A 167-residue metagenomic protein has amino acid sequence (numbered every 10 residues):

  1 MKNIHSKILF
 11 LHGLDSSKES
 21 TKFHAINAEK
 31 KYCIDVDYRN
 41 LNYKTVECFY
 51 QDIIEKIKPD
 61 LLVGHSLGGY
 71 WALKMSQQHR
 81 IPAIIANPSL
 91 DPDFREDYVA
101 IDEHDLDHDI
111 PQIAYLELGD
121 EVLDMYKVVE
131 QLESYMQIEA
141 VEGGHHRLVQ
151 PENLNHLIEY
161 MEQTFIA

Functional and structural regions predicted by a protein language model:
K2-I57: Active-site catalytic motif of lipid deacylating hydrolases and related acyltransferases
G13-L14, I34-R39, I81-D93, E117: Active-site nucleophile loop of the alpha/beta-hydrolase fold
Y43-K44, G144-H156: Catalytic histidine-centered segment of alpha/beta-hydrolase-like enzymes
L61-L62, A83: Conserved alpha/beta-hydrolase fold motif
V63-A72: Gly/Ala-rich beta-loop-alpha elbow adjacent to hydrolase catalytic centers
D107-D109, I113-D120: Short beta-strand/loop motif that positions the catalytic acidic residue of the alpha/beta-hydrolase fold
D120-K127, V149: Conserved alpha/beta-hydrolase "acid-adjacent" motif
E133-V149: Catalytic histidine neighborhood in serine/cysteine hydrolases with alpha/beta-hydrolase-type architecture
